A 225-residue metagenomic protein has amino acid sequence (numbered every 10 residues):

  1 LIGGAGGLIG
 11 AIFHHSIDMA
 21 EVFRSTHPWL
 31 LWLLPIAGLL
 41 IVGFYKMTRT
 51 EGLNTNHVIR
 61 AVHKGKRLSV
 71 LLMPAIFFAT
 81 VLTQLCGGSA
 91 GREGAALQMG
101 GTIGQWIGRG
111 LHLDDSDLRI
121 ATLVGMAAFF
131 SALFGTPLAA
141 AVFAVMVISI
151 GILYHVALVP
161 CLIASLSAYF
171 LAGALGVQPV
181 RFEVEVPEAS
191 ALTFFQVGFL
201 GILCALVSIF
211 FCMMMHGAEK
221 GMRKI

Functional and structural regions predicted by a protein language model:
L1-I225: Alpha-helical transmembrane segments and immediately membrane-proximal extracytoplasmic
